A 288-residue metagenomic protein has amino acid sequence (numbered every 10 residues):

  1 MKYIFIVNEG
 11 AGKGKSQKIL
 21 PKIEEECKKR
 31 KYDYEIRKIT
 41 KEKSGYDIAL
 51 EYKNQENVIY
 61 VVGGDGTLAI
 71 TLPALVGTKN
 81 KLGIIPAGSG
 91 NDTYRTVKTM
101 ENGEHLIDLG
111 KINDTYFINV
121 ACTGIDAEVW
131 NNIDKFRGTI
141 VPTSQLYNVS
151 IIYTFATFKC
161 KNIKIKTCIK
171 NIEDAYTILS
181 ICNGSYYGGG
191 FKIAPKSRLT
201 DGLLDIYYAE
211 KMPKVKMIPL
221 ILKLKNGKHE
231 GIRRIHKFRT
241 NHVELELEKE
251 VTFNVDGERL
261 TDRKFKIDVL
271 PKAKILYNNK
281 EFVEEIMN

Functional and structural regions predicted by a protein language model:
M1-V58, A69, P73, G77 (+3 more regions): ATP/NTP phosphate-donor binding region
S16, T167-I169, E173, R198 (+1 more regions): ATP/nucleoside-binding phosphotransfer catalytic cores, i.e., glycine-rich phosphate-binding loops
R37, K79-T177: Catalytic core of DAGKc-family lipid kinases
V61-G66: N-terminal glycine-rich "phosphate-gripper" loop used for MgATP/nucleotide binding and carboxylate activation
C122, D126, S180-A194, R259: Glycine-rich phosphate/pyrophosphate-binding beta-alpha loops
D126-V129, E173-D174, Y186-G190, K214-M217: Short acidic/glycine-rich loop or secondary-structure boundary segments that cap or lie
R137-L146, P195-V215: Gly/Ser/Thr-rich active-site loops/lids in small-molecule metabolic enzymes that frequently grip phosphoryl groups
